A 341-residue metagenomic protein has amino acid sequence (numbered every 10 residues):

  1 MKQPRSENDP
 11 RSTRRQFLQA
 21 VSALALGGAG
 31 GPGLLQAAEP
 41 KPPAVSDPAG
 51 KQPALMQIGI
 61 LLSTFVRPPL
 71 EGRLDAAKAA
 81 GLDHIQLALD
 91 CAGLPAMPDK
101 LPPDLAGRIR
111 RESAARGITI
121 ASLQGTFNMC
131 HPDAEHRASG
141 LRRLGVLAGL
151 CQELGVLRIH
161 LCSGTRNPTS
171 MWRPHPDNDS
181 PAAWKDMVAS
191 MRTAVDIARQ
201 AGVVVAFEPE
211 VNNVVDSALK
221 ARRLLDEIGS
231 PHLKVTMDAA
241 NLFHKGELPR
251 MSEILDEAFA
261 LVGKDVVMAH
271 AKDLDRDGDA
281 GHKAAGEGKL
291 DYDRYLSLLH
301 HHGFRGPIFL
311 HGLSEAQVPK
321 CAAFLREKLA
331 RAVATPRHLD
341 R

Functional and structural regions predicted by a protein language model:
K2-G59, V66-G81, S217-R341: Histidine-acidic metal/acid-base catalytic patches
Q16, A20-G28, G50-Q52, E71-L74 (+3 more regions): Active-site acidic/histidine proton-transfer and metal-coordination neighborhood in alpha/beta enzyme cores
L61-F65, A88-A92, G125-N128, G164-R166 (+4 more regions): Active-site beta-loop-alpha junctions enriched in small/polar residues
R73-D90, G155: Catalytic domains of carbohydrate-active enzymes, especially glycoside hydrolases
A88-R108, R166-T169: Glycine-rich, proline-tolerant flexible connector loops at the mouths of alpha/beta enzymes
A92-M97, M129-D133, P168-W172, F243-G246 (+1 more regions): A short acidic, helix-capping loop that chelates divalent metal ions and anchors anionic groups
P103-A115, S190-I197, E257-A258, Y295-L298: Catalytic-core regions built around general acid/base machinery
